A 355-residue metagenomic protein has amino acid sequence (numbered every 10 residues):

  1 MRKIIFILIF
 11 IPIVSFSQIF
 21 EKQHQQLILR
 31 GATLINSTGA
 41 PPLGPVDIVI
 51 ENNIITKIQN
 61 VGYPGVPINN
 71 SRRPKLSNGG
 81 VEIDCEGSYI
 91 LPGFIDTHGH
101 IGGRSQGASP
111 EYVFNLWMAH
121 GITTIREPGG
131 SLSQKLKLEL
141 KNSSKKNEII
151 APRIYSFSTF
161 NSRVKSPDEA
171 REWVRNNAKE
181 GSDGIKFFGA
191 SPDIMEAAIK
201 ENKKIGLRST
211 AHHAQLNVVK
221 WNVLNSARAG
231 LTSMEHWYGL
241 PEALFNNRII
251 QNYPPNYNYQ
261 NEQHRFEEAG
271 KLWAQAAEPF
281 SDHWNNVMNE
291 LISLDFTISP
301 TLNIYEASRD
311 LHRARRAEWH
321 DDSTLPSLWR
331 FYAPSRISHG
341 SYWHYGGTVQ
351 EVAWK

Functional and structural regions predicted by a protein language model:
I4-I13: Sec-dependent N-terminal signal peptides
I19-E21, Q25, L34, T38-L91: Histidine-rich, glycine-flanked metal-binding segment
G31, S88, I95-G102, H212 (+2 more regions): Histidine-centered divalent metal-coordination motifs
R73-K75, G80-E148, K165, W221-S226 (+1 more regions): Metal-associated gating/positioning segment near the N- to mid-region
T97-A108, Y155-E169, T210-H212, L216-V218: Active-site mouth loops of central-metabolism enzymes
V113-Q134, A151-T159, A178-A190, I199 (+4 more regions): Divalent metal-dependent hydrolysis catalytic cores, especially in the metallo-beta-lactamase
L132-L140, G189-E201, L244-P254: Active-site-adjacent beta->alpha loops and helix N-cap segments on the catalytic face of soluble alpha/beta enzymes
N177-D183, L240-K355: Active-site neighborhoods of metal-dependent hydrolases
